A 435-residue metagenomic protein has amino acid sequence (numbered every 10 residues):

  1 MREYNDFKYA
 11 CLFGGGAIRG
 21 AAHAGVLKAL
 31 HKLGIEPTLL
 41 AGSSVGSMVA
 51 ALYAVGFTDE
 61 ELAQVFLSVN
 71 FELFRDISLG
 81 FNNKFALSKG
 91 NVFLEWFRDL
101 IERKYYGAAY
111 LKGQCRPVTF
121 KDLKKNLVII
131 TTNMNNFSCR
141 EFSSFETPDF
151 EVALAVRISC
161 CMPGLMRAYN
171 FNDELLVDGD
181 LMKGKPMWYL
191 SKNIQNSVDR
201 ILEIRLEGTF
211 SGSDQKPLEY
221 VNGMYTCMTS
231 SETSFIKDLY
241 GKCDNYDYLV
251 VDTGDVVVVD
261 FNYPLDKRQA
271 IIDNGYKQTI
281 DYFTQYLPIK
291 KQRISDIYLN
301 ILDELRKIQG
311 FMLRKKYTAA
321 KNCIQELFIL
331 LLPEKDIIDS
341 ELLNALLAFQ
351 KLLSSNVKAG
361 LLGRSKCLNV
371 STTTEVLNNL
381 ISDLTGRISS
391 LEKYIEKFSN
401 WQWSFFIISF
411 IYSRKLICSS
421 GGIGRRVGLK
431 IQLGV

Functional and structural regions predicted by a protein language model:
M1-S43, A51-E304, C323: Patatin-like phospholipase
S295-I329: Short terminal alpha-helical segments
G310-A320, K335-D339, L361-C367, Y394: Charged, low-complexity interaction regions
Q325-K351: Short, charge-rich amphipathic alpha-helical segments embedded in non-transmembrane helical bundles/solenoids
L346-C367: Alpha-helical linker/edge segments of TPR/alpha-solenoid repeat scaffolds and analogous pre-/post-domain helices
G363-F398: Amphipathic alpha-helical binding modules
W401-W403: Tryptophan (W) side chains
